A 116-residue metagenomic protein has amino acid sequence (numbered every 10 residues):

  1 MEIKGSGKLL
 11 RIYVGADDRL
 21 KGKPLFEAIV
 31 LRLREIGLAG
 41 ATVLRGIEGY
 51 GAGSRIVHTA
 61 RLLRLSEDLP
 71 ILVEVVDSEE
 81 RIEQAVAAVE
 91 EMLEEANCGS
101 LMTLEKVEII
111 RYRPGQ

Functional and structural regions predicted by a protein language model:
M1-Q116: Positively charged, small/polar-rich N-terminal and surface patches that mediate targeting and assembly and bind
